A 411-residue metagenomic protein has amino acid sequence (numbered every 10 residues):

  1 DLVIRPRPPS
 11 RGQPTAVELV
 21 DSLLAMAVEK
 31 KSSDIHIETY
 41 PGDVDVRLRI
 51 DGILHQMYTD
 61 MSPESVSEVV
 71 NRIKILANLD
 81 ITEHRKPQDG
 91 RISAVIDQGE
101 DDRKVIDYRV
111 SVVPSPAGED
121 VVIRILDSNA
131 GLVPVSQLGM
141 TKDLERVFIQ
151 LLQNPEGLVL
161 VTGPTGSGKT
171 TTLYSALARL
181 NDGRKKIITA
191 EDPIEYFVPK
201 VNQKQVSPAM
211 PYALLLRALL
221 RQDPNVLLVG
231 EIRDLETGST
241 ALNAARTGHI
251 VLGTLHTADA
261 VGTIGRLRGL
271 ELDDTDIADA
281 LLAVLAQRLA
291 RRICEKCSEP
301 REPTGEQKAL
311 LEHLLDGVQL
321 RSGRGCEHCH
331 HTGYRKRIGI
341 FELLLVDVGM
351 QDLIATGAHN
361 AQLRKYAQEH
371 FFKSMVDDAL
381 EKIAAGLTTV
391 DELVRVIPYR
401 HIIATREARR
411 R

Functional and structural regions predicted by a protein language model:
V3-R411: Short, flexible helix-loop junctions that flank or precede catalytic/ligand sites
